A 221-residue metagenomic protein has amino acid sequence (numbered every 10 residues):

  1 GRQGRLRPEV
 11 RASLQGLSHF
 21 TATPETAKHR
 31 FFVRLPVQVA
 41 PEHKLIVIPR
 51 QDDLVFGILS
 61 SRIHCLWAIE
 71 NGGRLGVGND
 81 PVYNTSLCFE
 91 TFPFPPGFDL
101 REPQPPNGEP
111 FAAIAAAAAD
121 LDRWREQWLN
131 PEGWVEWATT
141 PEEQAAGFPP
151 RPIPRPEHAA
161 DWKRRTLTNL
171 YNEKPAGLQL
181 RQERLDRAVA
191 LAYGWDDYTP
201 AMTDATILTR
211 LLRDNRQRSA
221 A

Functional and structural regions predicted by a protein language model:
G1-A221: S-adenosyl-L-methionine
